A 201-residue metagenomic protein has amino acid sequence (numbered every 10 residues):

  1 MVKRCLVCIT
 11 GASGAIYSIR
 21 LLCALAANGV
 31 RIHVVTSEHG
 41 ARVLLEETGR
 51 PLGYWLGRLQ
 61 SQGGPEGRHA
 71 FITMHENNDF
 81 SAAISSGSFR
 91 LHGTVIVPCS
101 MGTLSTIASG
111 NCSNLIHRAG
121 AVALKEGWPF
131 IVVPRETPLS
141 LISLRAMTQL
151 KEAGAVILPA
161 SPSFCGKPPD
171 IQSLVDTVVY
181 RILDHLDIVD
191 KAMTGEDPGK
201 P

Functional and structural regions predicted by a protein language model:
M1-F130, T137-P201: A cross-family phosphate/adenosyl-ligand binding-site feature
